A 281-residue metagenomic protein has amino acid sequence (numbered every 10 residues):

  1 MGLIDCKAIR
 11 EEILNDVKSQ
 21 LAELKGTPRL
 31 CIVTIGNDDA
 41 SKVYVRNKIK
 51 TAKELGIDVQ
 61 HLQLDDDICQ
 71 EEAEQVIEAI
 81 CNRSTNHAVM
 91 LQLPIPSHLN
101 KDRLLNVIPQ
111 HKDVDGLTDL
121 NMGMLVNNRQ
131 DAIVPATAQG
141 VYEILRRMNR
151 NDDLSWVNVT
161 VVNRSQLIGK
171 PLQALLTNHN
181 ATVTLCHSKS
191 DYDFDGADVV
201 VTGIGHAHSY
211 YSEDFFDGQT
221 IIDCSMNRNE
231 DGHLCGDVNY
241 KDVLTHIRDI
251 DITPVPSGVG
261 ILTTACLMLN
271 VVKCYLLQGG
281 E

Functional and structural regions predicted by a protein language model:
M1-G26: Positively charged, low-complexity intrinsically disordered leader regions
T27-N37: Short beta-strand segments enriched in small/hydrophobic residues
T34, M90-P94, V162, G203: Short beta-strand segments
G36, Q60-Q70, S188-K189: Short beta->alpha junction loops
S41-I49, A132-C224, N229, H233-I250: Glycine-rich phosphate/diphosphate-binding loop of Rossmann-like nucleotide-binding domains
E72-S84: Short, well-structured alpha-helical segments in soluble
M90-L154, H208: Anion-binding alpha/beta catalytic cores of soluble intermediary-metabolism enzymes, centered on
L104-G123, D223-Q278: Rossmann-fold NAD(P)-binding glycine/threonine-rich loop
